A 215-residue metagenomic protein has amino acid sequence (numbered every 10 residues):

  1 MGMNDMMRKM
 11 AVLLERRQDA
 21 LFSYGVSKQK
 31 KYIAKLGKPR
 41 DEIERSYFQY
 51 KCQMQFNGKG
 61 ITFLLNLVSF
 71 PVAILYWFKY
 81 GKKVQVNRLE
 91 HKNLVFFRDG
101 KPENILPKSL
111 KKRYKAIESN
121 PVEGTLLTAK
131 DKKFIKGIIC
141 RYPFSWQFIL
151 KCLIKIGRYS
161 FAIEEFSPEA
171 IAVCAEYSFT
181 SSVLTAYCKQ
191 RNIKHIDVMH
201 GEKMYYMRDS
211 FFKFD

Functional and structural regions predicted by a protein language model:
M1-D215: Catalytic-core helical/loop segments in enzymes performing group transfer/polymerization on anionic/lipid-linked
